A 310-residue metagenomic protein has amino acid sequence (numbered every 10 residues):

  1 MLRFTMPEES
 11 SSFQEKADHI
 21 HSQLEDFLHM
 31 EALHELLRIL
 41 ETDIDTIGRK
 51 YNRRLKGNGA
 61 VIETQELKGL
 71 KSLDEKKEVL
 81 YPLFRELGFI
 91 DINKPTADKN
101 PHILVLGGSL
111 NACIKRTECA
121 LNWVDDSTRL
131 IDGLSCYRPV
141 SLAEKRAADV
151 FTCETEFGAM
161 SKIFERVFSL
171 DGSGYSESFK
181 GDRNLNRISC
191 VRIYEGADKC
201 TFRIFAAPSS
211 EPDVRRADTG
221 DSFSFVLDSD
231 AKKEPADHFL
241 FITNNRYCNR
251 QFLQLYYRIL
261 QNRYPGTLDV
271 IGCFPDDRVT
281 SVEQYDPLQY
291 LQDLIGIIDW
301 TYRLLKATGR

Functional and structural regions predicted by a protein language model:
L2-P287: A structural signal for short, hydrophobic/glycine-enriched beta-strand patches
T280-R310: Long, compositionally biased charged/polar accessory segments in the mid-to-C-terminal portions of proteins
